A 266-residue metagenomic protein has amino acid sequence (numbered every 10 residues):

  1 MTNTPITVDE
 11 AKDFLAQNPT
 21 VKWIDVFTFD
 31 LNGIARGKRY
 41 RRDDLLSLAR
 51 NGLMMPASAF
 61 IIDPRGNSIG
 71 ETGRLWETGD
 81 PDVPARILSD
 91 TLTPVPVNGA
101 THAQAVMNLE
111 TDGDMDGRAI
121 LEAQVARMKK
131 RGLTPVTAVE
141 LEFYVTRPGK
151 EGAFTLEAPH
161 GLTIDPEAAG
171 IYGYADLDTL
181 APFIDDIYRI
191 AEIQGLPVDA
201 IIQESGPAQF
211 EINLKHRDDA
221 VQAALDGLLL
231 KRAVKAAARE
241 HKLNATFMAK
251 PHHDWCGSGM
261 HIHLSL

Functional and structural regions predicted by a protein language model:
M1-A200, Q222-D226: ATP/Mg2+-dependent ligation/transfer catalytic cores
G66, V145-T146, A208-Q209, W255-C256: Short secondary-structure boundary/hinge segments and terminal tails
A100-H102, A138, S205-P207, G257-H261: Short, solvent-exposed loop/turn segments at the edges of secondary structure
L141-F143, E204-I212: Short, conserved phosphate-binding/catalytic loop or strand-edge motifs used in phosphoryl-/nucleotidyl-transfer
P148, Q203, K250: Residues that form or immediately flank small-molecule/cofactor binding pockets and catalytic motifs
A191, H216-R217: Hydrophobic, proline/glycine-rich low-complexity stretches
Q209, L214, A220-L266: Acidic, glycine-rich loop-and-beta core segments that form the ion-binding/anion-interacting portion of active sites
